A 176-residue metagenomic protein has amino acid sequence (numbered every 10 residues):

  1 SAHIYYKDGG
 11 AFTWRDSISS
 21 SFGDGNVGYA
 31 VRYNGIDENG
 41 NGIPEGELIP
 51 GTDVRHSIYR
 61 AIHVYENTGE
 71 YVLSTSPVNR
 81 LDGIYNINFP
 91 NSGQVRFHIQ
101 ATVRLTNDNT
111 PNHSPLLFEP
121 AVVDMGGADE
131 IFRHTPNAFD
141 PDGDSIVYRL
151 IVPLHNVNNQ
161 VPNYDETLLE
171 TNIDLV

Functional and structural regions predicted by a protein language model:
S1-V176: Long, compositionally biased, intrinsically disordered segments
